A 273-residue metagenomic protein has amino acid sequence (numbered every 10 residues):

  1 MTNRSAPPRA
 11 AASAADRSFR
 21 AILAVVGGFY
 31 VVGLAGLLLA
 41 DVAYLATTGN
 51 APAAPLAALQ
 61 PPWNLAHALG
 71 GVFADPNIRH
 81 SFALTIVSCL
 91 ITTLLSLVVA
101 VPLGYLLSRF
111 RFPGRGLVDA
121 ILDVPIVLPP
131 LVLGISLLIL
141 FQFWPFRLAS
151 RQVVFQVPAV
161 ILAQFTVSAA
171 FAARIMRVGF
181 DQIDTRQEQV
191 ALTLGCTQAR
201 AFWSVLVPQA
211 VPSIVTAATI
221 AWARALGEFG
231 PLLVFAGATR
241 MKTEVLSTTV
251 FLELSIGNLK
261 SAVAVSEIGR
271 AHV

Functional and structural regions predicted by a protein language model:
M1-R17: Short, Lys/Arg-rich, polar N-terminal cytosolic tail immediately upstream of the first transmembrane signal-anchor
A14-P61, V72-D181, V205-G230, F251-E253 (+1 more regions): Membrane-water interface segments at the C-terminal ends of transmembrane alpha-helices in multi-pass inner-membrane
L56, P231-L259: Glycine-rich helix-loop "coupling/hinge" segments at transmembrane-helix boundaries in multipass transporters
P113, C196-Q198: Short coil/turn motifs that cap or connect alpha-helices
R177-E188, Q198: Membrane-helix/interface signature in polytopic inner-membrane proteins
A191: The alpha-helix within a helix-turn-helix
L194-G195, P208: Glycine/proline-centered hinge or cleavage motifs at structural transition points of membrane proteins
